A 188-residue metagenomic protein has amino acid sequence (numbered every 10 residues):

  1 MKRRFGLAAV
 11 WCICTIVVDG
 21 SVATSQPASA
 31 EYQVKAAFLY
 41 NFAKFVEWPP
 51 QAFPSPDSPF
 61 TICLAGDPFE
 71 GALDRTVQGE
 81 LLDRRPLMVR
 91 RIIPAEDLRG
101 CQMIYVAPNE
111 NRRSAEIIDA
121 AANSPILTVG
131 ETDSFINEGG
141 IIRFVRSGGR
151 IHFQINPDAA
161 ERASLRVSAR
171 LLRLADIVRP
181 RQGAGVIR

Functional and structural regions predicted by a protein language model:
K2-R188: Short hydrophobic alpha-helices and adjacent helix-cap/hinge residues
